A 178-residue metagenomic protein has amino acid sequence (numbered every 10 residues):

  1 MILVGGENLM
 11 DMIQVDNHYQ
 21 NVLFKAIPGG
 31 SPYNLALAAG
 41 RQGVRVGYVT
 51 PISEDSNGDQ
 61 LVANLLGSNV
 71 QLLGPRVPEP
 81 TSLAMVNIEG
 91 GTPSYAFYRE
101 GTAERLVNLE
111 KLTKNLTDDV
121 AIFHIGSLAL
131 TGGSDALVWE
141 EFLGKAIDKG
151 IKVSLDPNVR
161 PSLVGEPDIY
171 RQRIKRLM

Functional and structural regions predicted by a protein language model:
M1-S68: Glycine-rich phosphate/adenosyl-contacting loop at the front of the ribokinase-like
V4-G5, G74, S154-L155: General beta-strand structural signal in soluble alpha/beta enzymes
G5, I27-N34, V77, E104-N108 (+1 more regions): Short secondary-structure boundary/capping elements
L9, G91, E100-A103, L128-L130 (+1 more regions): Short glycine-rich anion-binding loops that position phosphate/pyrophosphate groups of nucleotides and phosphorylated
N17-Q20, V62-N64, K111-L112, L137-E140 (+1 more regions): Short, glycine/charged-enriched secondary-structure capping and boundary segments
R45-I125: Conserved N-terminal subdomain of the carbohydrate kinase-like
L128-M178: Conserved beta-alpha-beta core of the PfkB/ribokinase-like small-molecule kinase fold
